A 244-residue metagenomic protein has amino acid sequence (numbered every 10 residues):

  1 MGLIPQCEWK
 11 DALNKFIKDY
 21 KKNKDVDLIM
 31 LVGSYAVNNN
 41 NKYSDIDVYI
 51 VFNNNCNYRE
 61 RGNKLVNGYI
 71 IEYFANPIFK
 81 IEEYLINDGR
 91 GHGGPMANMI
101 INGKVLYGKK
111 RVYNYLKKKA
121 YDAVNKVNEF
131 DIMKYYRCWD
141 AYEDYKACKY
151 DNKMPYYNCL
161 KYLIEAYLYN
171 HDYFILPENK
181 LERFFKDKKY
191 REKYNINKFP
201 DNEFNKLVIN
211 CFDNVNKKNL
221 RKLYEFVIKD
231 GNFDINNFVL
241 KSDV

Functional and structural regions predicted by a protein language model:
M1-D27: Helical scaffold of the NTase/Pol beta-like nucleotidyltransferase catalytic core
I4-D11, R61-K149: Conserved NTP/Mg2+-binding pocket subregion across the NTase superfamily
Q6-L13, V32-V37, Y69, H171: A broad, low-specificity signal for short, low-complexity segments enriched in glycine/proline and polar/charged
I17, E60, I164: Generic structural marker for isolated residues within well-ordered, non-membrane alpha-helices of soluble domains
I29-N76: Catalytic metal-binding acidic patch
K42-Y43, L85-I86, N179-L181: Short aromatic-enriched loop/helix-cap "lid" or pocket-rim segments at secondary-structure transitions that line
A123-V244: Conserved nucleotidyltransferase catalytic core and NTase-mimicking acidic/glycine-rich helix/loop elements in nucleic
